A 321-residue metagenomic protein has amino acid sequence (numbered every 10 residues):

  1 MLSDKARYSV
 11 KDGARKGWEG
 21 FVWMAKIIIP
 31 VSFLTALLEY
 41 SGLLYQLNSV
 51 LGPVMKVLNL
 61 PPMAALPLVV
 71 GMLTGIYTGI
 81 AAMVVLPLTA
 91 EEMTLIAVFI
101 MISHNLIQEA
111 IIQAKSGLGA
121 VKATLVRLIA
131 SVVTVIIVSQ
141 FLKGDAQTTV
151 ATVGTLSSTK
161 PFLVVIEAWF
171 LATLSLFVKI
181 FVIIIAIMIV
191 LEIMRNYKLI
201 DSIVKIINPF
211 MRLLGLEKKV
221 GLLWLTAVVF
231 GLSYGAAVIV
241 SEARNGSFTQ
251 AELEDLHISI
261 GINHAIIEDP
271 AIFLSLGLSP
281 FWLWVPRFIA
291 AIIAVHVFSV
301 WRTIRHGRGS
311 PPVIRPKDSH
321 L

Functional and structural regions predicted by a protein language model:
M1-V54, L128-M211, I289, I293 (+1 more regions): Selected transmembrane alpha-helices and immediately adjacent juxtamembrane segments of polytopic inner-membrane
G13-W18, L88, I112-K122, L276-S279: Interfacial helix-loop-helix linkers and transmembrane-helix boundary segments in multi-pass membrane proteins
A25, L68-V69, T94-A97, T124-L125 (+3 more regions): Hydrophobic alpha-helical transmembrane segments
A36-Q46, A65-I80, G119-A130, A168-L171 (+3 more regions): Hydrophobic alpha-helical transmembrane segments
Y40, V84-E92, D145, L278-S279: Helix-coil boundary and interhelical linker segments in multi-pass alpha-helical membrane proteins
P61-L118, L214-F273: Alpha-helical membrane segments and immediately flanking helix-loop junctions that form or couple to the substrate/ion
I102-I111, L128, V132-F141, I262-N263 (+1 more regions): Mid-bilayer segments of alpha-helical transmembrane spans in multi-pass integral membrane proteins that mediate
F273-V285: Extracellular/periplasmic helix-loop-helix junctions in multi-pass membrane proteins
